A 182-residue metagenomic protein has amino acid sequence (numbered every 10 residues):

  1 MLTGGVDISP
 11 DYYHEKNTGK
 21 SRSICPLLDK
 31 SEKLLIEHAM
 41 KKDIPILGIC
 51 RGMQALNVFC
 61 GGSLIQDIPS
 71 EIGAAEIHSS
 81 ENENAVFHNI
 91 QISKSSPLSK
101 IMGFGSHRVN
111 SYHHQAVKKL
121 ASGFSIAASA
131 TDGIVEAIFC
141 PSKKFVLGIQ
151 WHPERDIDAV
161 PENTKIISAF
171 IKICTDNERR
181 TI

Functional and structural regions predicted by a protein language model:
L2, I24-I44, P69-I182: Amide-donor transfer/coupling interface in amidating biosynthetic enzymes
G5-I8: Short glycine-rich anion-binding loops that position phosphate/pyrophosphate groups of nucleotides and phosphorylated
P10-Y13, L56-F59, I138: Short glycine-/acidic-enriched loop or helix-start segments at secondary-structure transitions that form or flank
Y12-Y13, R22, M40, C60: Ubiquitous "structural anchor" signal
Y13-D29: Glycine/small-residue-rich loop that forms an oxyanion/phosphate-binding "nest" at active or ligand-binding sites
K16-K20, I65, K165-I167: Glycine-rich, phosphate-binding/catalytic loops in enzymes
E37-S63: Catalytic nucleophile loop
G62-I65, E178: Conserved active-site segments centered on acidic
